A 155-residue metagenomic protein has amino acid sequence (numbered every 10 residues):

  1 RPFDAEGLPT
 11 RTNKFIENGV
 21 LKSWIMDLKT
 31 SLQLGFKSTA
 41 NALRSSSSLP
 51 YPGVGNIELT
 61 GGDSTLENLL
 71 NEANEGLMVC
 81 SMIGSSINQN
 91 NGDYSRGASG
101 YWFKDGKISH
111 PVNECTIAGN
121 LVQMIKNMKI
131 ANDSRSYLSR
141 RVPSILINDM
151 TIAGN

Functional and structural regions predicted by a protein language model:
R1-N155: N-terminal small-residue-enriched
